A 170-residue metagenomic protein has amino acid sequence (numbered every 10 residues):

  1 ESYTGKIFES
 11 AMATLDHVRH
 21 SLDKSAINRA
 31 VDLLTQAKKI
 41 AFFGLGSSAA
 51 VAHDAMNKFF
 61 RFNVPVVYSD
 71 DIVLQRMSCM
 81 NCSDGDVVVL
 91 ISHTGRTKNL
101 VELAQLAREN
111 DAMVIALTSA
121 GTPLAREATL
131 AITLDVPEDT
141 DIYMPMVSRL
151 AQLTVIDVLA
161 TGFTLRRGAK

Functional and structural regions predicted by a protein language model:
E1-A26: HTH-adjacent hinge/linker in prokaryotic transcriptional regulators
S25-A37: Glycine-rich phosphate/diphosphate-binding loops that line cofactor/substrate pockets in enzymes
T35-T154, V158-G168: Glycine-rich phosphate-binding loops that contact phosphosugars or nucleotide phosphates
